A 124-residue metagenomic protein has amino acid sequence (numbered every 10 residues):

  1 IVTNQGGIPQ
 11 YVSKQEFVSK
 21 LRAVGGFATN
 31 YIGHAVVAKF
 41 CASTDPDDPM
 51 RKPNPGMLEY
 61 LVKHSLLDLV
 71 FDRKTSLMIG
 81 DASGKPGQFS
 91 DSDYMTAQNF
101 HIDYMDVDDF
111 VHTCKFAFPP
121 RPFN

Functional and structural regions predicted by a protein language model:
I1-N124: HAD-like aspartate-dependent phosphatase fold
